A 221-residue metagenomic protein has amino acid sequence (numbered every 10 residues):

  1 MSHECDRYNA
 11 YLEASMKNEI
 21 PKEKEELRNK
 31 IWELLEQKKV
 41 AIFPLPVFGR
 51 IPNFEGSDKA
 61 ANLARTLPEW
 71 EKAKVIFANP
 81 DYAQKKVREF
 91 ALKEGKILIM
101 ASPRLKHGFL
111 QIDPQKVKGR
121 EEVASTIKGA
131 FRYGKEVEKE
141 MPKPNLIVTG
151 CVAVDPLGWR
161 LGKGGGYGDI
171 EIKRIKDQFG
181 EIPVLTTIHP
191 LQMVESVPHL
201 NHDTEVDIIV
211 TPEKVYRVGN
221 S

Functional and structural regions predicted by a protein language model:
H3-V137, P142-K143: N-terminal active-site beta-alpha-beta segment that forms phosphate/nucleotide-binding and substrate-recognition loops
D6, H107-S221: Conserved phosphate- and dinucleotide-binding cores of soluble alpha/beta proteins, encompassing both enzyme active
